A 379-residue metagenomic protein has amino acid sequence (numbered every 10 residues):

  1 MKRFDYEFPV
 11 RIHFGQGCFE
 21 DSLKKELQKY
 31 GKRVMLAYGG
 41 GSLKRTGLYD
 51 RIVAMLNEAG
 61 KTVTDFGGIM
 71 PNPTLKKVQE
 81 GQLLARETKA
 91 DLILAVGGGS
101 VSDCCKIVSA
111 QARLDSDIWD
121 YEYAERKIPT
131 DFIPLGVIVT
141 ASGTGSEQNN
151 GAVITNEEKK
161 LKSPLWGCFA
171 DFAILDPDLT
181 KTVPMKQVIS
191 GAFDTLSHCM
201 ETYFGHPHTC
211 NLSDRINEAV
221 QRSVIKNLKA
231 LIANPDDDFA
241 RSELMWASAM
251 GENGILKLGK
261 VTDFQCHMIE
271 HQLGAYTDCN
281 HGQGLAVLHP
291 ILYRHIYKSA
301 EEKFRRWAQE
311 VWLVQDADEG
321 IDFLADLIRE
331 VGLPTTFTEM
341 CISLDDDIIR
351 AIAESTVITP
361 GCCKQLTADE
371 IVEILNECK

Functional and structural regions predicted by a protein language model:
M1-L92, F337: ATP/NTP phosphate-donor binding region
V10, R113-L212: A glycine/threonine-rich phosphate-anchoring loop and its flanking beta-alpha core in nucleotide/phosphate-binding
F19-L23, R45-L48, L75-V78, S100-K106 (+4 more regions): Short glycine/serine/threonine-rich phosphate/pyrophosphate-binding segments that cradle anionic phosphate groups
I52, Q82, V101-D115, Q148-G151: Short Gly/Thr/Asp-enriched flexible loops that form oxyanion-binding sites at enzyme active sites
A90-K106, T140-S146, Y276-C279: Glycine/serine-rich anion-binding loops at beta->alpha junctions that coordinate negatively charged ligand groups
T202, H206-F323: Active-site segments that bind and position negatively charged phosphate/pyrophosphate groups
F304, V314-K379: C-terminal charged capping/lid subdomain of soluble metabolic enzymes
